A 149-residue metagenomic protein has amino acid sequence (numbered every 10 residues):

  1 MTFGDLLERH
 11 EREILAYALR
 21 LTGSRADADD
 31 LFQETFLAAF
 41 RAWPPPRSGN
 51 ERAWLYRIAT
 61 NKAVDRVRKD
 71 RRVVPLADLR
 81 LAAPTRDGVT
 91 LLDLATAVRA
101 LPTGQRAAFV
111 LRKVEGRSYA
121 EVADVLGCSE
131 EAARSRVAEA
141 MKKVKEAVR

Functional and structural regions predicted by a protein language model:
M1-A16, A26-D29, R106: A short, charge-rich alpha-helical start-of-domain segment used by transcription regulators
E11, L15, F36, P102 (+2 more regions): C-terminal flanking helix
I14, A18, A28-A39, I58 (+3 more regions): Short, small-hydrophobic-rich alpha-helical interface motif
I14, A18, W43, L55 (+1 more regions): Hydrophobic-face residues of short alpha-helical interaction/recognition segments
G23, E34-E51, K69-R71: Sigma70-family region 2
R57-A77, D87, E139: Arg/Lys-rich amphipathic alpha helix in sigma70-family domain 2
T60, V64, L126-R149: DNA-recognition helix of helix-turn-helix
A108-R112: A short pre-motif secondary-structure segment
